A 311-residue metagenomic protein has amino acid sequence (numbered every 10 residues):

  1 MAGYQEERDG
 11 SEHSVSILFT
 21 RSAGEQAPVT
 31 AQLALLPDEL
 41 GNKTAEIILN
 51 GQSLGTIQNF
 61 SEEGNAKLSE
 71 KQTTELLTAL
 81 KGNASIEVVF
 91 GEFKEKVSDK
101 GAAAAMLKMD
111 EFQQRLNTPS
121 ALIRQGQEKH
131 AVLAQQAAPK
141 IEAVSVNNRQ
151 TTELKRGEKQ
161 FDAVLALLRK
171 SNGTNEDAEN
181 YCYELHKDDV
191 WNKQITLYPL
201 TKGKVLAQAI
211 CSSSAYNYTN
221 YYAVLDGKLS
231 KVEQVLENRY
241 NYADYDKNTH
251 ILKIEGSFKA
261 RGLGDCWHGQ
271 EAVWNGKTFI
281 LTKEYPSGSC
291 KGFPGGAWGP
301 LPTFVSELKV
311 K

Functional and structural regions predicted by a protein language model:
M1-C182, Q194-L197, T201, L281: A generic "folded-domain core" signal
Y4-Q5, L33, A207-S212, E255-R261: Short beta-strand segments that buttress and anchor functional surface loops
G24-E25, N50-Q52, G82-N83, P199-V205 (+3 more regions): Short, solvent-exposed coil/turn segments at beta-strand boundaries
F161-E184, S287-E307: Surface-exposed loop and turn segments in beta-propeller and other repeat-based domains that flank or scaffold
S171-Y183, Y221-L236, V273-I280: Surface-exposed loop/turn elements that mediate protein-protein interactions on large endomembrane-trafficking
I195-S214: Exposed beta-strand-loop-beta-strand "reactive/processing" segments of non-cytosolic proteins
A215-A223, G264-E271: Structural motif
E233-K311: Short aromatic loop motif centered on NTY/YTY
